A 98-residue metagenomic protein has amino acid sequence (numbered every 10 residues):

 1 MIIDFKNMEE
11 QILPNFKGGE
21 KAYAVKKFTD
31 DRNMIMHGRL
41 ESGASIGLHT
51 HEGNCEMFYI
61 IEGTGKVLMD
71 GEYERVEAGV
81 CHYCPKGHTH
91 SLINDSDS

Functional and structural regions predicted by a protein language model:
M1-R32, G47: A short, N-terminal "cap"/entry segment at the start of jelly-roll beta-barrel domains of the cupin/DSBH fold
K21, M36-H51: Conserved short histidine dyad/triad with adjacent acidic residue
H37, M57, Y83, D97-S98: A short hydrophobic beta-strand segment most commonly corresponding to one strand of the jelly-roll/cupin
G53-C55, Y59-G65, D70: Glycine- and acidic-residue-biased ligand/ion/polar-headgroup-sensing regions
G71-K86: Short acidic-glycine-tyrosine-enriched beta hairpin
K86-S98: Ligand-binding loop in jelly-roll beta-barrel domains
